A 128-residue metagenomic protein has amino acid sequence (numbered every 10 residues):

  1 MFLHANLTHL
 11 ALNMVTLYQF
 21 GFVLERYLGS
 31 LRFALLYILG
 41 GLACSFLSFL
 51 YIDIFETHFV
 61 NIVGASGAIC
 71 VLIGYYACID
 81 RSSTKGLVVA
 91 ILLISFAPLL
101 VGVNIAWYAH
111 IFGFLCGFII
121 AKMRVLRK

Functional and structural regions predicted by a protein language model:
M1-K128: A detector for small-residue-rich transmembrane helices and their helix-helix packing motifs
